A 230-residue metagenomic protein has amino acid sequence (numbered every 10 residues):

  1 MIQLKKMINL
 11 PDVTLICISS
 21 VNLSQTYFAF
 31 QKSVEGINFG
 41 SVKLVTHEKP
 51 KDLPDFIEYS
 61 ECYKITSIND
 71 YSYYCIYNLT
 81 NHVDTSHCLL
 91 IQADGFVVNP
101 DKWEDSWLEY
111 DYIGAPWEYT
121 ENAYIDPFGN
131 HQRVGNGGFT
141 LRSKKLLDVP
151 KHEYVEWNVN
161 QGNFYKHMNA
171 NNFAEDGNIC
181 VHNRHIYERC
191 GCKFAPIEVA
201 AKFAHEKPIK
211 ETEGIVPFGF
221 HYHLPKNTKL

Functional and structural regions predicted by a protein language model:
M1-S72, I76-H87: N-terminal anchoring/stem segment of glycosyltransferases
I2-N9, G36, L53, T66-I76 (+8 more regions): Membrane-interface amphipathic segments in extracytoplasmic regions
I18-S20, V45-H47, I91-Q92, G114-P116 (+1 more regions): Short His-Asn-centered micro-motif
Y27, P54-D55, N99-K102, K151: Short glycine-/acidic-enriched loop or helix-start segments at secondary-structure transitions that form or flank
V42, A93-D94, S143: Generic structural signal for small/hydrophobic residues in well-ordered secondary structure, especially within
T85-V98: Short beta-strand-to-loop acidic/aromatic patch adjacent to the donor-nucleotide binding site
G95-F128: Conserved donor-nucleotide/metal-binding helix-loop-beta segment in metal-dependent transferases, i.e., the alpha-helix
V134-L230: Catalytic core and acceptor-binding pocket of nucleotide-sugar-dependent glycosyltransferases
